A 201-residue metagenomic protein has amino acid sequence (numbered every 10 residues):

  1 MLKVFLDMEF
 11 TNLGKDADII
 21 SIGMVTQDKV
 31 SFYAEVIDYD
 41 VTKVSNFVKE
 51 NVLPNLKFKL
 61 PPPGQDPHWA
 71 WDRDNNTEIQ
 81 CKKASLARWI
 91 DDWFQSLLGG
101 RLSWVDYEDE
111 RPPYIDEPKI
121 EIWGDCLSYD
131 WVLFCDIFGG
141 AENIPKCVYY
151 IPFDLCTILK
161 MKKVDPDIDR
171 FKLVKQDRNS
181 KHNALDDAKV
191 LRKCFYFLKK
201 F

Functional and structural regions predicted by a protein language model:
M1: Conserved catalytic motifs of the protein kinase core domain
V4, T11-I122: Conserved non-catalytic scaffold segment of RNase H-like nuclease domains
D7-E9, D130, D154, D187: Acidic active-site catalytic centers that drive phospho-/nucleotidyl reactions and related ester hydrolyses
N12-G14, L159, R192: Hydrophobic positions within alpha-helical membrane elements
R88-D92, S96, V132, D136 (+3 more regions): Residue-level signal for well-ordered alpha-helical scaffold segments within enzymatic catalytic domains
R101-I115, S128-Y150: Substrate-recognition/cap helix-loop segment adjacent to the acidic, metal-dependent catalytic center of Asp-based
E121-L127, V132-L133, D167-F201: Acidic, Mg2+-coordinating catalytic module of metal-dependent nucleases/exonucleases that use a two-metal-ion mechanism
K146-D167: Short, flexible loop segments at boundaries between secondary-structure elements
